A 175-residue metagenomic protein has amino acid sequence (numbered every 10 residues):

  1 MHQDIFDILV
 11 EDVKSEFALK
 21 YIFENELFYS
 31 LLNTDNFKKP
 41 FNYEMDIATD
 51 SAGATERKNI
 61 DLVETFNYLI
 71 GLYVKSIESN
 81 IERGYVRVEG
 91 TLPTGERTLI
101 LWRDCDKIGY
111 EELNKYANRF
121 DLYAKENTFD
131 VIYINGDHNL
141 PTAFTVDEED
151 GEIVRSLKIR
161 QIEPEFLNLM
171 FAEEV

Functional and structural regions predicted by a protein language model:
M1-V175: Accessory, often C-terminal, charged low-complexity segments
